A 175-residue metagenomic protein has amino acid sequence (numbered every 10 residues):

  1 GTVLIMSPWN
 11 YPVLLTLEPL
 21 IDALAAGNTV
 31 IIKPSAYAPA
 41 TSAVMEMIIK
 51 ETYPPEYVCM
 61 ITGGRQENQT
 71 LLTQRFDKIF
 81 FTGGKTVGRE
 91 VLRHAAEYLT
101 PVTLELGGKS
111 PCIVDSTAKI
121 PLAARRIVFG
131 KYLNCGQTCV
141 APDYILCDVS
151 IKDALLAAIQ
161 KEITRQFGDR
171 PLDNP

Functional and structural regions predicted by a protein language model:
G1-L122: Rossmann-like NAD(P) dinucleotide-binding subdomain of oxidoreductase/dehydrogenase enzymes
Y53, T86-P175: ALDH superfamily catalytic-core signature
